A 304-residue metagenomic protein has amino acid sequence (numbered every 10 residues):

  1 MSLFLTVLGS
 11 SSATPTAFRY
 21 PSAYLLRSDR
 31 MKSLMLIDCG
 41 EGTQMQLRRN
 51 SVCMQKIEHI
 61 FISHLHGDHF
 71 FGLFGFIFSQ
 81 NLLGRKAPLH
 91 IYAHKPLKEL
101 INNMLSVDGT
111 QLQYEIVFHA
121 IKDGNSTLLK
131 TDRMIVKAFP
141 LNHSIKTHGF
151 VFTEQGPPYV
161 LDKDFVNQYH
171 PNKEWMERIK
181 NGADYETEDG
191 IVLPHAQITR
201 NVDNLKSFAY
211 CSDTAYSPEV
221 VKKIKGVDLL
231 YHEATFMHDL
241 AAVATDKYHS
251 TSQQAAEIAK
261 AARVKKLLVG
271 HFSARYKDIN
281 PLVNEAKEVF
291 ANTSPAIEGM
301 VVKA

Functional and structural regions predicted by a protein language model:
M1-N50, K86-P88, F150-F152, Y159 (+2 more regions): Conserved beta-strand hairpin/beta-sheet module of binuclear metal-dependent hydrolase folds, prominently
L5, D38, L47, H64 (+8 more regions): Divalent metal-coordination and catalytic microenvironments
T6, Y92, V117-K122, K137-F139 (+1 more regions): General small-molecule cofactor/ligand-binding pocket signal
I37-G40, E58-L65, H94, F208-T214 (+3 more regions): Active-site neighborhood of phospho(di)ester-bond hydrolases with catalytic His/Asp-centered motifs
E41-Y92, A120-K122: Active-site metal-binding motif and surrounding structural segment of the metallo-beta-lactamase
L73-S79, K277-E285: Metal-dependent catalytic neighborhoods of phosphoester/phosphodiester hydrolases
R85-K122, R275: Active-site neighborhood of divalent metal-dependent phosphoester bond hydrolases
K122-V269, N280-N284, E288-V289: Metal-dependent phosphodiesterase/nuclease catalytic metal-binding core
